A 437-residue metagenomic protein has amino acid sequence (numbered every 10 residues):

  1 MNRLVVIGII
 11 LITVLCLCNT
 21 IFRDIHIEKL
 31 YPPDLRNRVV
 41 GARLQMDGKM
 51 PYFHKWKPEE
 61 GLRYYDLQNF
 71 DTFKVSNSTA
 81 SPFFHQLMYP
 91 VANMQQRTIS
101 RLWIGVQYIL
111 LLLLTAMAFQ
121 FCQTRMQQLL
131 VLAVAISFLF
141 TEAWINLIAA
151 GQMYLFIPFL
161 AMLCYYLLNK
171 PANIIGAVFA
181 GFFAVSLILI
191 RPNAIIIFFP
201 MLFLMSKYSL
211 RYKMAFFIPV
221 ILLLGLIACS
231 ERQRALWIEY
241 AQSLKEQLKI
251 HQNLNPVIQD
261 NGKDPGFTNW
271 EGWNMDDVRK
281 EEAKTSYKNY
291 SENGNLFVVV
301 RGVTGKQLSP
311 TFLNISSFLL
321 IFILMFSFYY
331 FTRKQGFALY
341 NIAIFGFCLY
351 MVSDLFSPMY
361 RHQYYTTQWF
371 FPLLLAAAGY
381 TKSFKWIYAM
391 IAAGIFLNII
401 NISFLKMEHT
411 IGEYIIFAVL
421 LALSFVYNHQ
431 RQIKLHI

Functional and structural regions predicted by a protein language model:
M1-P171, S206-Q363, F370: Primarily membrane-embedded glycan-assembly and transfer machineries that use lipid-linked glycans
M1-R3, L167-F179, M205-M214, K334-A338 (+2 more regions): Membrane-interface junctions at the ends of membrane-embedded or membrane-associated helices
L4, I9, V131, N173-G181 (+4 more regions): Small-residue packing motifs within transmembrane alpha-helices
I145-L155, A184-F199, R361-H362, L405-T410: Helix-loop-helix junctions and helix-breaking kinks within/between transmembrane helices of multi-pass membrane
I175-P192, I197-F203, C348-L355: Membrane-interface alpha helices of multi-pass inner-membrane proteins
A184-L189, I196-Y208, V220-L223, W369-A376: Hydrophobic transmembrane alpha-helices of multi-pass, membrane-embedded glycosylation machinery
F370-I437: Aromatic-enriched
